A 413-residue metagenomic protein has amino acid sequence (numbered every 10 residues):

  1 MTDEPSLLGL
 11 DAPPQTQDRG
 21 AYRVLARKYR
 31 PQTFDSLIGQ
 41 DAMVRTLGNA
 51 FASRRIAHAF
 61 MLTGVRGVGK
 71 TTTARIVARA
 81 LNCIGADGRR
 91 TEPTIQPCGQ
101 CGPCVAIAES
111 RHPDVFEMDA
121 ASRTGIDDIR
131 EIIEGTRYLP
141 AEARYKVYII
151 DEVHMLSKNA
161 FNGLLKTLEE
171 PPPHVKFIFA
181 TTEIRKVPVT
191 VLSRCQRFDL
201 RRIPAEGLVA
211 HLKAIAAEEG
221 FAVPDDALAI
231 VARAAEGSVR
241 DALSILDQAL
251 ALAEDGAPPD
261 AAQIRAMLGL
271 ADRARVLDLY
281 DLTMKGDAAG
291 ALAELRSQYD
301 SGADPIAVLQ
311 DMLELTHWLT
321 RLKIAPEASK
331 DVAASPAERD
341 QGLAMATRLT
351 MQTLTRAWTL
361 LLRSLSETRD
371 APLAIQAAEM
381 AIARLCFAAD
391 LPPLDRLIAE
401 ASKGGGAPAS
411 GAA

Functional and structural regions predicted by a protein language model:
M1-R197: P-loop/Walker A NTP-binding region and its immediately flanking N-terminal helices in P-loop NTPase folds
E4-L8, G102-P113, D128-E134, R144 (+3 more regions): Extended, largely alpha-helical regulatory/partner-binding modules appended to the mid-to-C-terminal parts
